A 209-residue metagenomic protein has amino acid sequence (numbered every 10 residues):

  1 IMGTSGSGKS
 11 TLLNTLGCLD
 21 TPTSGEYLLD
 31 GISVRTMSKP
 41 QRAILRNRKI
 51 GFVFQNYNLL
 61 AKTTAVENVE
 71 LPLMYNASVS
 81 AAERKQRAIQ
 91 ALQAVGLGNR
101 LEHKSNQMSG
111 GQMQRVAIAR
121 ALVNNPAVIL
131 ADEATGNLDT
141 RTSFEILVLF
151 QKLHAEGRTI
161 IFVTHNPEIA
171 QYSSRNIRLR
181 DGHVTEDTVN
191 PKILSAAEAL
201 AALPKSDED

Functional and structural regions predicted by a protein language model:
I1-Y172, N176: ABC family nucleotide-binding domain
R180: A cytosolic small-molecule/anion-sensing beta-strand core signal
H183-E208: Conserved beta-strand-loop-alpha-helix hinge in the C-terminal portion of ABC ATPase nucleotide-binding domains
